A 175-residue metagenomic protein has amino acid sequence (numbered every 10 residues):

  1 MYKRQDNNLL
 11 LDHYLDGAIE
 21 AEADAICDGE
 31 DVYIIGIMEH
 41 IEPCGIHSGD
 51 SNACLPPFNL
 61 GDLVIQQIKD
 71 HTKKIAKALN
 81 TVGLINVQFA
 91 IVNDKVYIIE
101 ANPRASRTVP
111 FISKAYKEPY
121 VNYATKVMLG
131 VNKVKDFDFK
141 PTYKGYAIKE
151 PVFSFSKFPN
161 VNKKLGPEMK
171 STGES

Functional and structural regions predicted by a protein language model:
K3-S175: ATP-dependent carboxylate activation and anion-phosphoryl transfer catalytic cores that bind Mg-ATP to form
